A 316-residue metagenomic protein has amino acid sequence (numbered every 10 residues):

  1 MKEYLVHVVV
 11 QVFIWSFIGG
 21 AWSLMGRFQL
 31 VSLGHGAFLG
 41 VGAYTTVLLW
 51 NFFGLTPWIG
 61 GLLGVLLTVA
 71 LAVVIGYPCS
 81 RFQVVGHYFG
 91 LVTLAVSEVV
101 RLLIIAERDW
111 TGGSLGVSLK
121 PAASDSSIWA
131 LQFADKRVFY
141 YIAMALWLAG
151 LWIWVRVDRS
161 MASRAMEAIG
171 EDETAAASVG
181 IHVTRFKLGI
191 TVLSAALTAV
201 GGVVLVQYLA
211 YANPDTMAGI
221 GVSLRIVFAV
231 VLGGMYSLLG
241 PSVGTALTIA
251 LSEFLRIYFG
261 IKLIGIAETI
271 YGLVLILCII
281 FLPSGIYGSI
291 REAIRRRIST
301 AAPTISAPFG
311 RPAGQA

Functional and structural regions predicted by a protein language model:
E3-F52, V74, P78-F89, M166-A168 (+2 more regions): Single transmembrane alpha-helix segments in multi-pass membrane proteins
V8-V12, A37, W58-L66, L91-V92 (+6 more regions): Hydrophobic alpha-helical transmembrane segments
V12-L24, A37-V41, L66, A70-V74 (+5 more regions): Hydrophobic alpha-helical segments embedded in the membrane of multi-pass proteins
G54-E98, V243, L247: Alpha-helical transmembrane segments within multi-pass membrane transporters and channels
V96-Q132, S284-S289: Extracellular/periplasmic helix-loop junction at the C-terminal end of a transmembrane helix in multi-pass membrane
F133-P214: Helix-loop-helix "hairpin" substructures at the membrane interface of multi-pass membrane proteins
E171-F186, L255-A316: Cytosolic-side transmembrane-helix boundaries in multi-pass membrane proteins
L188-I276, F281: Transmembrane alpha-helical segments in multi-pass inner-membrane proteins
